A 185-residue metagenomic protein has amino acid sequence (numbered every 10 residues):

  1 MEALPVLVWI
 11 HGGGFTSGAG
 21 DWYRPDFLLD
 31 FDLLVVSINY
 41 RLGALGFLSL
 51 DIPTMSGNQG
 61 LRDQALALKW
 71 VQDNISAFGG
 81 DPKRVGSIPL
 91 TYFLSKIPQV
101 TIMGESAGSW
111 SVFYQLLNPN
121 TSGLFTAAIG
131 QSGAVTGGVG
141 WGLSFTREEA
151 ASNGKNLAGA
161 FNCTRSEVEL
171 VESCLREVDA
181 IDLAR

Functional and structural regions predicted by a protein language model:
M1-V168: Serine-hydrolase-like catalytic core of hydrolytic proteins
A158, N162, E169-R185: Eukaryotic endomembrane system proteins
